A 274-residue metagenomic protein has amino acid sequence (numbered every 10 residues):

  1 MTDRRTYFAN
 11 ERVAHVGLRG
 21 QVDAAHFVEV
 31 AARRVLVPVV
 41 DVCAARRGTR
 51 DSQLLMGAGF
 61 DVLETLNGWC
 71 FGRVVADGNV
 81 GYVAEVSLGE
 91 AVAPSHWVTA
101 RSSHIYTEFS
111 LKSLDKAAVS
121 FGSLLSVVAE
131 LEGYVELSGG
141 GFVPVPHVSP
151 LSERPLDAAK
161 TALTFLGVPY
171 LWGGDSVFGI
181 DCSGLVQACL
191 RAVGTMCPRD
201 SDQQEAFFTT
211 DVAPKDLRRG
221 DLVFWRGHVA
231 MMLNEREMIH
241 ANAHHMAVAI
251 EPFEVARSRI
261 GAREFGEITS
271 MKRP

Functional and structural regions predicted by a protein language model:
M1-A31, S52, M56-D61, L66-N67 (+2 more regions): Boundary regions of SH3-family modules and the immediately adjacent low-complexity/disordered segments in eukaryotic
E29-C43, V92-Y106, A188-E205: Short, basic/aromatic beta-hairpin or loop at an interaction surface
A32-V37, A58, V98, K215-L222: Short coil-to-beta transition motif at edge beta-strands of beta-rich domains
R33-L36, C43, T49-S52, V127 (+3 more regions): Hydrophobic/basic alpha-helical segments enriched in Actinobacteria
C43-T49, I105-D115, E205-P214: Short alpha-helix capping/helix-loop boundary micro-motifs
A162, G174-V193, C197-P198: Active-site nucleophilic cysteine motif
T195-E254: ...with weaker cross-activation on analogous glycine-rich loops/strands in unrelated enzymes
I260-P274: Low-complexity, Gly/Ser/Thr/Pro-rich intrinsically disordered linker/tail segments
